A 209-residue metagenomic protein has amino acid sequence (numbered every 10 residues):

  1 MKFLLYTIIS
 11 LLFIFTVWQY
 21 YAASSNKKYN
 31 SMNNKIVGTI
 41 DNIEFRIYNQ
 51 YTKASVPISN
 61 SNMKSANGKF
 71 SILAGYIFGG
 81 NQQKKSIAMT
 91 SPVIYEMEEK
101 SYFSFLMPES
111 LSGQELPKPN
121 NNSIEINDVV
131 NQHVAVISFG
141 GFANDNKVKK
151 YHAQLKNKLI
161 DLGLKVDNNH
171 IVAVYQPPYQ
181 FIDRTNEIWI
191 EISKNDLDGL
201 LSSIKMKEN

Functional and structural regions predicted by a protein language model:
K2-N209: A solvent-exposed interaction/effector surface
